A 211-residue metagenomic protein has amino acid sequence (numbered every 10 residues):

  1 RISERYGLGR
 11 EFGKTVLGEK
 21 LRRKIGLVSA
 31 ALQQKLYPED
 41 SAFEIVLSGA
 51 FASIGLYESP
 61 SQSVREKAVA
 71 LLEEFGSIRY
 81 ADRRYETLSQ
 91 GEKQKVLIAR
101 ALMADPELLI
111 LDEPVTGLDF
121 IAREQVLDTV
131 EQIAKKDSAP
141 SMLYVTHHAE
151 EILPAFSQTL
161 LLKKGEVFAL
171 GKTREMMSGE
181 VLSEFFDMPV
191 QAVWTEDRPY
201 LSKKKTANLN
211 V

Functional and structural regions predicted by a protein language model:
L47, Q62-Y80: Conserved ABC ATPase "signature" region
R84-L88: Conserved ABC ATPase signature
D105: Conserved catalytic motifs of ABC-family nucleotide-binding domains
L109-E113: Catalytic Walker B motif of ABC-type/P-loop ATPase nucleotide-binding domains
F120-A122: Helix N-cap at the start of a conserved alpha-helix in ABC-type nucleotide-binding domains
T159-K172: H-loop (His-switch) and adjacent beta-strand-loop-beta switch element of ABC-type ATPase nucleotide-binding domains
F185-V211: ABC ATPase nucleotide-binding domains
